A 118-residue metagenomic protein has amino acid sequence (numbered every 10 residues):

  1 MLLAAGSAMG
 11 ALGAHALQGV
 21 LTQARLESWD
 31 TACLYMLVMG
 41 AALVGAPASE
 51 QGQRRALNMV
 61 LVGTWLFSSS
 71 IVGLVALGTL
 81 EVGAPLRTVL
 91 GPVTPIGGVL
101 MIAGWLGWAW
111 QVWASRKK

Functional and structural regions predicted by a protein language model:
M1-K118: Polytopic transmembrane helical bundles with strong interfacial aromatic enrichment
